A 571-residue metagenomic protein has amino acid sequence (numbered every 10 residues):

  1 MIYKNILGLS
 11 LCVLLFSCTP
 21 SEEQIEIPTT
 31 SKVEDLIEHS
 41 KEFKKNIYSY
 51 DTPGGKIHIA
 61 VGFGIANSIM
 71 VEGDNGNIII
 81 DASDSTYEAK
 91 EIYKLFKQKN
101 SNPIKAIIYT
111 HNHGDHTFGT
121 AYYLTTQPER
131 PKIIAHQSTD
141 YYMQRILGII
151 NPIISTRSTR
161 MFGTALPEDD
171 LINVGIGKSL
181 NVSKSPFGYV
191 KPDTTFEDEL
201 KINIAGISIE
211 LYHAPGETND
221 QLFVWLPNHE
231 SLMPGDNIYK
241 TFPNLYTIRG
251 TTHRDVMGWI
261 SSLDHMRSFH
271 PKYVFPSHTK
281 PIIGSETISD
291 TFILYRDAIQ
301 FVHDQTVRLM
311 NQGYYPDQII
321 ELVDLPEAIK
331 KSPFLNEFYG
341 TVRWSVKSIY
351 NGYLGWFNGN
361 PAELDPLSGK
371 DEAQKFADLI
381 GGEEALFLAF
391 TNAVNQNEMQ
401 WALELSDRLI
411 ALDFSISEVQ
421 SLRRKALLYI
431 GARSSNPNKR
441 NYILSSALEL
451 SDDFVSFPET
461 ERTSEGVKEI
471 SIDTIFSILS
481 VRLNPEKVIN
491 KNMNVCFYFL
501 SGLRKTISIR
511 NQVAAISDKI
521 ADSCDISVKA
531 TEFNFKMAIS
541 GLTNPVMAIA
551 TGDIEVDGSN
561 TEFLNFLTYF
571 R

Functional and structural regions predicted by a protein language model:
L15-S17: C-terminal motif of bacterial Sec signal peptides marking the signal peptidase cleavage site
S21-H39, N151-S158, G163-G177, N181-V182 (+2 more regions): Accessory terminal helices/loops
F43, S49, P53, N75-G76 (+2 more regions): Active-site metal-binding motif and surrounding structural segment of the metallo-beta-lactamase
K44-N100, F223-L226, E230-D236: Conserved beta-strand hairpin/beta-sheet module of binuclear metal-dependent hydrolase folds, prominently
V71, D81, H111, I133 (+7 more regions): Divalent metal-coordination and catalytic microenvironments
N77-I78, D84-T86, V190, E199-I204 (+1 more regions): Metallo-beta-lactamase
Y142-H213, G258-H270: Metallo-beta-lactamase
N392, E398-E404, A411, S415 (+1 more regions): Feature captures hydrophobic
